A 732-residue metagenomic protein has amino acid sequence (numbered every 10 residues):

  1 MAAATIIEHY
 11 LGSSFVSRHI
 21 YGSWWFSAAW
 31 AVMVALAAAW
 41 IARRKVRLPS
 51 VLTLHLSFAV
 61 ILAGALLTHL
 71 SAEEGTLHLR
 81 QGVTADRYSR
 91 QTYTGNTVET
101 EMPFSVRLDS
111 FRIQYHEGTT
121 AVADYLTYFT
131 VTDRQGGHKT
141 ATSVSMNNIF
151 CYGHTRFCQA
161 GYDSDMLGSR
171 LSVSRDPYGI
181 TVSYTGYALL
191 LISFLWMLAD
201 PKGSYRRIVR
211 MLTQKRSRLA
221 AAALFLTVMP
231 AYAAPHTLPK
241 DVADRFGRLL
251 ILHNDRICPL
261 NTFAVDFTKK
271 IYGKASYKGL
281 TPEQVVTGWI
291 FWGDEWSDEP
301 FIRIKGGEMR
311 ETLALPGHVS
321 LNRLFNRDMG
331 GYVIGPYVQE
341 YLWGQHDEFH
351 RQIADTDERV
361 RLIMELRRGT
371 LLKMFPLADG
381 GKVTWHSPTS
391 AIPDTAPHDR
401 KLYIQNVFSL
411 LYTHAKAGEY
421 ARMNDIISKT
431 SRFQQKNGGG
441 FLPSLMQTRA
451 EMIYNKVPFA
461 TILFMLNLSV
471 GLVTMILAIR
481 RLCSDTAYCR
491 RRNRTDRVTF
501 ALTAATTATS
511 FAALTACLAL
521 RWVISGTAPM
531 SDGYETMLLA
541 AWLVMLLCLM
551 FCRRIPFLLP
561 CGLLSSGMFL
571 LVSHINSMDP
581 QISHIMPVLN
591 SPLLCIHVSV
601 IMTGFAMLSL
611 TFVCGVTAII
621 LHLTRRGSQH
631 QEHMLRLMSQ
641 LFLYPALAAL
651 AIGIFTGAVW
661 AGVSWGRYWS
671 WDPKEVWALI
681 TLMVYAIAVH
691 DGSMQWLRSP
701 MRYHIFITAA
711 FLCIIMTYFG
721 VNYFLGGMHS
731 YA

Functional and structural regions predicted by a protein language model:
M1-A732: Solvent-exposed, non-transmembrane regions of integral membrane proteins
